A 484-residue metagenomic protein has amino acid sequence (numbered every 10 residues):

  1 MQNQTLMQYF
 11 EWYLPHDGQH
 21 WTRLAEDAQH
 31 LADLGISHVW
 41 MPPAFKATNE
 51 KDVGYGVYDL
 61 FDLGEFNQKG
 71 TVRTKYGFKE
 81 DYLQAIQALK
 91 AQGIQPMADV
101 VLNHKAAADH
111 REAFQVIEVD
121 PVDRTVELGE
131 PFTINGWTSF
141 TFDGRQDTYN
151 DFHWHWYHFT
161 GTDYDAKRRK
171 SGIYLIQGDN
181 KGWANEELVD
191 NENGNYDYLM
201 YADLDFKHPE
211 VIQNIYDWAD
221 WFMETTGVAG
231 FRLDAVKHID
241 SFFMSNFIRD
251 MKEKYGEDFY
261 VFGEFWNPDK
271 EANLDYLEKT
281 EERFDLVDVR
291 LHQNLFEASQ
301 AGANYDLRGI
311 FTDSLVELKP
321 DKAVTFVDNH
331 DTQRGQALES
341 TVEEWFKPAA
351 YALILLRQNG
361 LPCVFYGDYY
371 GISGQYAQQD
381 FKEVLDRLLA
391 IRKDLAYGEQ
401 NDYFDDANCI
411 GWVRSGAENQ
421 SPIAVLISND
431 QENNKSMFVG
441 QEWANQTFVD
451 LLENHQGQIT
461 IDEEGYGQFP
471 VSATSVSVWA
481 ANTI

Functional and structural regions predicted by a protein language model:
M1-G18, Y198-A202, H208: Boundary/entry segment of secreted carbohydrate-active catalytic domains
Q2-T5, R23-D33, F45, N49-G64 (+6 more regions): Active-site-proximal helices and loops of the catalytic beta/alpha 8
T5, E11-A25, V39, P43-E50 (+1 more regions): Active-site-adjacent substrate/metal-binding segments within catalytic domains of carbohydrate-active enzymes
P15-T22, Y76, E80, P209 (+3 more regions): Soluble non-cytosolic domains of exported or imported proteins
T74-A108: Substrate-binding cleft of carbohydrate-active enzyme catalytic domains
E118-N195: Core domains of carbohydrate- and sulfate-ester-processing enzymes
G182-T225, V236: Active-site-adjacent "subsite" loops/lids of carbohydrate-active enzymes
